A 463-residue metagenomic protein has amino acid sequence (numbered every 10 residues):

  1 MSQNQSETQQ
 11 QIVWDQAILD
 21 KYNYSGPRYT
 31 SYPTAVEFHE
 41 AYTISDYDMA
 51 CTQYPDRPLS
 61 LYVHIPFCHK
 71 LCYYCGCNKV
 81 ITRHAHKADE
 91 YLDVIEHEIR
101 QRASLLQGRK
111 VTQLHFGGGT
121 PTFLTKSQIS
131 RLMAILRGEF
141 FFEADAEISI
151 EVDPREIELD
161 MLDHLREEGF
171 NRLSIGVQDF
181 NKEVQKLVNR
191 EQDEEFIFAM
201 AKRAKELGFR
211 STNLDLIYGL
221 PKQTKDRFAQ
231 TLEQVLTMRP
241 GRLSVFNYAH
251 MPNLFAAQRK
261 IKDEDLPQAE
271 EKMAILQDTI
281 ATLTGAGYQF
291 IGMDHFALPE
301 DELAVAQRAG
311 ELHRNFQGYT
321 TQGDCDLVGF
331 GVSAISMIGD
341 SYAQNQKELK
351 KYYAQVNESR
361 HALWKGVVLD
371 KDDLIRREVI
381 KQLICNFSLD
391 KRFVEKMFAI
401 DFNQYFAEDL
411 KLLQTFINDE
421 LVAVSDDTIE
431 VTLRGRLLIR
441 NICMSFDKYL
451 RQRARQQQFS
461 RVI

Functional and structural regions predicted by a protein language model:
M1-L59: Flexible, acidic/Gly-rich N-terminal and inter-domain linker regions that tether and position cofactor-handling modules
T52, I81-L105, R109-N403, R461-I463: C-terminal scaffold of the Radical SAM
P55-Y91, K182: Canonical Radical SAM [4Fe-4S] cluster-binding loop centered on the CxxxCxxC motif and its immediate flanking residues
L61-V63, I175, V431: Short beta-strand motif preference
V184, R308, E430-F446: Short, cationic-aromatic polyanion-contact patches
F402-I417: Short amphipathic alpha-helical interaction segments
I417-D427: A short, conserved structural fragment
R436-I463: Short, amphipathic alpha-helical interaction segments positioned at domain boundaries
